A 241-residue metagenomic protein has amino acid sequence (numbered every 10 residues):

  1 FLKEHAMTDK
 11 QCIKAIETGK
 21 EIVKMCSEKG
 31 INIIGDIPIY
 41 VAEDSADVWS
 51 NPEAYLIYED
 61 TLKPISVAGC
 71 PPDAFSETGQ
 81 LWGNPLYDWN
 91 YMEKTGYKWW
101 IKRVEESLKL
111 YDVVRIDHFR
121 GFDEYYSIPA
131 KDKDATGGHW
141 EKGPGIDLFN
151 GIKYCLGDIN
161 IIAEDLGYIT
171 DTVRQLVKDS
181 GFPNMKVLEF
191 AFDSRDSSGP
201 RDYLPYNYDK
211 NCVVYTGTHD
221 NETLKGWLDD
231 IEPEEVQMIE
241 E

Functional and structural regions predicted by a protein language model:
F1-K20, Y40-E241: Alpha-amylase-like alpha-glycosidases and glucanotransferases acting on alpha-linked glucans and related
T18-I37: Conserved, well-ordered alpha-helix/loop/beta-strand core segments that scaffold catalytic motifs
